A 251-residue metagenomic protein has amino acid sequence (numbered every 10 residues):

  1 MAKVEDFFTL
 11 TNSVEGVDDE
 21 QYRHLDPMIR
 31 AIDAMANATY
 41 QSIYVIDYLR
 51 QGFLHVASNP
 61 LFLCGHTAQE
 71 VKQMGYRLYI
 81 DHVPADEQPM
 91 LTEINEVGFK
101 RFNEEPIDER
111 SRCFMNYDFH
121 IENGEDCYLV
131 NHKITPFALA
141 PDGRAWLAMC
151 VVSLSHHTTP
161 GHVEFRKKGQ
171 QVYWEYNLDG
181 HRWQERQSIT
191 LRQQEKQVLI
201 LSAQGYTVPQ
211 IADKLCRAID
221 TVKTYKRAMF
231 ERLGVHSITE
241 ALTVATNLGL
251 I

Functional and structural regions predicted by a protein language model:
M1-E20: Short, low-complexity N-terminal regulatory "tails/caps" that precede and couple sensory modules
Q21-Y76, Q170-L178: PAS-family sensory domain signal
I46-Q69, M74-G161: Sensory/regulatory domains in signal-transduction proteins
H156-E175: Histidine/lysine/aspartate-rich catalytic loop segments that bind and position anionic ligands
Q171-Q194: Regulatory hinge/linker segments at domain boundaries that couple sensory/effector modules to output domains
E195-S202, A241: Short alpha-helical "packing" element that flanks the helix-turn-helix/winged-helix DNA-binding module
G205-E240: Recognition helix of helix-turn-helix DNA-binding domains
T243-I251: Intrinsically disordered, low-complexity basic tails/linkers immediately adjacent to helix-turn-helix/homeobox/MYB/SANT
